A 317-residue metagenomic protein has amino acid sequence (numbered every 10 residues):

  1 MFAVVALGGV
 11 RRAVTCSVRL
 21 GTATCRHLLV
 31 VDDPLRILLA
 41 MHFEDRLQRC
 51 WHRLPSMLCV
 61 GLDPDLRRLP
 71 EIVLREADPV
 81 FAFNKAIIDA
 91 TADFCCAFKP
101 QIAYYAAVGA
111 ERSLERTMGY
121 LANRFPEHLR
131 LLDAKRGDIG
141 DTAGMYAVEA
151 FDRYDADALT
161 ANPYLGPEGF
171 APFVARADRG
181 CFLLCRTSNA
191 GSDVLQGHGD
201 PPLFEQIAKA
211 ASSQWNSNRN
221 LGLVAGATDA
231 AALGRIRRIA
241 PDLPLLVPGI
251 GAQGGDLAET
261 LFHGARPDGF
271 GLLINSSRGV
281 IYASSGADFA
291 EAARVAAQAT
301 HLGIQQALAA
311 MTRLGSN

Functional and structural regions predicted by a protein language model:
M41-P100, Y105-R116, D288, Q298-L302: Conserved N-terminal beta1-alpha1 strand-loop-helix module at the mouth
H52, I88-D93, M118, N123-F125 (+3 more regions): Acidic (Asp/Glu)-rich catalytic clusters
V60, F98, L159, G249 (+1 more regions): Conserved, mostly hydrophobic/aromatic
P100-R153, A232: N-terminal active-site wall of soluble small-molecule enzyme domains
D138-V224: Conserved anion-binding
T228-I274: A C-terminal functional module that forms or caps the active site or interfaces directly with catalytic machinery
Y282-T312: C-terminal helical cap(s) of enzyme catalytic domains, especially alpha/beta-barrels
